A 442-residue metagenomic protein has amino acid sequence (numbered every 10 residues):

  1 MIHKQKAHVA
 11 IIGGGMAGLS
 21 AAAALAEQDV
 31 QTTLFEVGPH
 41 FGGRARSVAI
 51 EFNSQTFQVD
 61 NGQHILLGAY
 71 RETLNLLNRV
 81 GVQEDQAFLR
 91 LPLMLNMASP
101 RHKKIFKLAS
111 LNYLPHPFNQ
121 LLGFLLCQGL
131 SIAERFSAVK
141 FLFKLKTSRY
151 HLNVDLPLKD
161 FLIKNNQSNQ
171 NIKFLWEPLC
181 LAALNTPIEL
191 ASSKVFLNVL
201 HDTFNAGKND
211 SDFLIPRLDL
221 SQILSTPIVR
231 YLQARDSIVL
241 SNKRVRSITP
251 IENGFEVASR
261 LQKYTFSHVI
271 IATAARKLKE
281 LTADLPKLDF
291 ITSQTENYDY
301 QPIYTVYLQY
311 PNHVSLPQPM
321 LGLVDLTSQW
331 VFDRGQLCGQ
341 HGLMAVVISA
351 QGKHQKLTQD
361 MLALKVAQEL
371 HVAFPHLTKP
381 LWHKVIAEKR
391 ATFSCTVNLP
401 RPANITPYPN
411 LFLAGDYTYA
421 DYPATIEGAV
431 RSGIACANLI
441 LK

Functional and structural regions predicted by a protein language model:
A7-L34: N-terminal Rossmann-like FAD-binding beta1-loop-alpha1 element of flavoenzymes
A17, H40, R276: Conserved Rossmann-like nucleotide-cofactor binding loop
A26-E51: Glycine-rich FAD pyrophosphate-binding loop
Q28, K243-D360, E369-A373, P402-N404: Mid-domain catalytic core of redox enzymes that form a hydrophobic substrate pocket/lid adjacent to a catalytic redox
G43-G68, F143-K146: Glycine-rich active-site loop/strand segments that organize a redox cofactor
A49, Q329-K442: Conserved flavin/dinucleotide-binding core of flavoenzymes
Y70-L74, N78-S193: Mobile amphipathic helical/loop "lid" adjacent to a hydrophobic cofactor/ligand pocket
V199-F255, S259, H268: Helical element adjacent to the flavin cofactor pocket in flavoenzyme catalytic cores
